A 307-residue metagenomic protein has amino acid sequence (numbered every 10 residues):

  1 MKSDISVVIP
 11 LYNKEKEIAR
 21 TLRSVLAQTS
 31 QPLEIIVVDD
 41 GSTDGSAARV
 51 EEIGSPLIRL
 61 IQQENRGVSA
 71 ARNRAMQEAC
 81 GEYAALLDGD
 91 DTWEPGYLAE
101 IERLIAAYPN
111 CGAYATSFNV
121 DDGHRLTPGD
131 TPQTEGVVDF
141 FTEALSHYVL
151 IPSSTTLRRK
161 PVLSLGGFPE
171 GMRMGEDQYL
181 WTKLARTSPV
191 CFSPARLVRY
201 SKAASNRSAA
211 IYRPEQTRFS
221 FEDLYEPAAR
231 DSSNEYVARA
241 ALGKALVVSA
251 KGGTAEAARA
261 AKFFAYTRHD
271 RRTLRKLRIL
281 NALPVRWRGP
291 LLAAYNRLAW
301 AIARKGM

Functional and structural regions predicted by a protein language model:
M1-P214: Nucleotide-sugar donor-binding/catalytic module of glycosyltransferases that assemble extracellular/cell-envelope
G123-L126, K244, L283-W287: Short, solvent-exposed polar/charged micro-motifs at secondary-structure junctions
E143-A144, R196-A204, S208-E235, T254-T267: Catalytic core of nucleotide-sugar-dependent glycosyltransferases
W181, R218-F221, Y295: A general structural signal for well-ordered alpha-helical segments in protein cores
V237, A241-K244: Structural register within alpha-helical repeat arrays
V247-V248: Residue-level signature for tetratricopeptide repeat
T254-M307: Membrane-interface aromatic/basic loop that binds lipid-linked glycans or pyrophosphate carriers, typified by
